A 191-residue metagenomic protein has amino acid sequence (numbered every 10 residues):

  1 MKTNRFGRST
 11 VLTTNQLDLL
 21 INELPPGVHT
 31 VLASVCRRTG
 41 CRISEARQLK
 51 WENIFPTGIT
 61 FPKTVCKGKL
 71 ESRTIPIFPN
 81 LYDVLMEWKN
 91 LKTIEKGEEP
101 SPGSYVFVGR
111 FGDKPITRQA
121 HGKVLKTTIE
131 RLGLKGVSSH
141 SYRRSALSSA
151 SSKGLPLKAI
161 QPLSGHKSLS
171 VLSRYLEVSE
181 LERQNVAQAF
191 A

Functional and structural regions predicted by a protein language model:
M1-G7, L24, T57-N80: Basic, Lys/Arg-rich DNA-contacting stretches centered on the C-terminal catalytic core of tyrosine recombinase systems
M1-R5, T10-V11, N15, E177-A191: DNA/chromatin major-groove-contacting recognition/catalytic segments
T10-T39, I43: Basic, Lys/Arg- and aromatic-enriched nucleic-acid-binding interface segment
V35-C36, S149-A150, L163, Y175: Short alpha-helical segment immediately N-terminal to, or the first helix within, an HTH/HTH-like DNA-binding domain
C36-P56: Short, charged phosphate-coordinating catalytic segments
E45-A46, V137, L147, G154-G165: Active-site-proximal segment of tyrosine recombinases
V65-K67, S164-A189: Catalytic-site neighborhood detector that most strongly recognizes the C-terminal catalytic loop/helix of tyrosine
K67-E87, P102-K126: C-terminal catalytic core of Y-nucleophile DNA break-rejoin enzymes
